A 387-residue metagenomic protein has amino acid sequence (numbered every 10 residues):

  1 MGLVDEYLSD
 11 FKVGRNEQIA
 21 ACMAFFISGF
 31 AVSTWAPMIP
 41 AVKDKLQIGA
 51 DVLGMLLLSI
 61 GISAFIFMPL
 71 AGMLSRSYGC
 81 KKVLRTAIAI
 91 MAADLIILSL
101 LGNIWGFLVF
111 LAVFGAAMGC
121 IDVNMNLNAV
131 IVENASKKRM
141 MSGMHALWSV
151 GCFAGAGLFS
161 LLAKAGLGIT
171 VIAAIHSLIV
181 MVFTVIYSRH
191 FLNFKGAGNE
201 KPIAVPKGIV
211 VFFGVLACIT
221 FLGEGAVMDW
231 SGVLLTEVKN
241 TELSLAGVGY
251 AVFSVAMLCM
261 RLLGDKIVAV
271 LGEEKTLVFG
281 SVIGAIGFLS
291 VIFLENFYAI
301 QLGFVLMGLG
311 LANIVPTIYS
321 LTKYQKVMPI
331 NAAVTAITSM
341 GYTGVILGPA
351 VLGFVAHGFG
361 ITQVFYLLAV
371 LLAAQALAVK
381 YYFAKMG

Functional and structural regions predicted by a protein language model:
P37-D51, D229-L245: Short amphipathic helix-loop junctions that connect adjacent transmembrane helices in Major Facilitator Superfamily/SLC
Q47, G79, L100-W105, N240 (+1 more regions): Helix-breaking motifs and short loop linkers at transmembrane-helix boundaries and internal kinks in secondary membrane
F67-G79, A163, M260-G272, A356-H357: Helix-to-loop junctions at the C-terminal end of transmembrane segments in multipass secondary transporters
K81-L84, L277: Primarily marks hydrophobic transmembrane alpha-helices of the MFS/SLC 12-helix fold
A89-G102, I283-E295: C-terminal ends and interior cores of transmembrane alpha-helices in multi-pass membrane transporters/permeases
G106, A135, G143-F191: Helix-loop-helix hairpin linking two adjacent transmembrane segments in secondary transporters
L111-A146: Cytoplasmic helix-loop-helix junction between adjacent transmembrane helices in 12-TM secondary transporters
E274-I318: C-terminal transmembrane helical hairpin of 12-TM major facilitator-type secondary transporters
